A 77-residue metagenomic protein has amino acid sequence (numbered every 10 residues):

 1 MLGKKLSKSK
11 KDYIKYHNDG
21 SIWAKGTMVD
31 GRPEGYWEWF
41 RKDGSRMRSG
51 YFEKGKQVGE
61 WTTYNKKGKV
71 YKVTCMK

Functional and structural regions predicted by a protein language model:
M1-K77: Glycine/tyrosine- and acidic-biased, solvent-exposed loop/turn segments at the edges of beta-strands
